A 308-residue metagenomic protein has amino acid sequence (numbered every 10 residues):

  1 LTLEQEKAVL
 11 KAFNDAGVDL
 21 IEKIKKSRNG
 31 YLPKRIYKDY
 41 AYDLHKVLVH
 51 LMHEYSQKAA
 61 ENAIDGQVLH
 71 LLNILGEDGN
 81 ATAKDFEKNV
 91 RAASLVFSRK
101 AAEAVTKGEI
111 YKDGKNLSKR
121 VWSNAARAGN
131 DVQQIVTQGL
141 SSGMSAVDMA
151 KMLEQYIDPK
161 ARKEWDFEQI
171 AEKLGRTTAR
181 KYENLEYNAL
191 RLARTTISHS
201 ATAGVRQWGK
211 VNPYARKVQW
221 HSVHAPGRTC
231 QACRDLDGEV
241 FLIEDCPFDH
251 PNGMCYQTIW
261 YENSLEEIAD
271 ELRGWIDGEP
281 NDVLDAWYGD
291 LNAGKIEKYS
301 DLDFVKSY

Functional and structural regions predicted by a protein language model:
L1-R176, N263-Y308: N-terminal leader/targeting and assembly helices and adjacent pre-domain segments
K173-E271: Acidic, glycine-rich two-metal-ion catalytic cores of nucleic acid-processing enzymes
